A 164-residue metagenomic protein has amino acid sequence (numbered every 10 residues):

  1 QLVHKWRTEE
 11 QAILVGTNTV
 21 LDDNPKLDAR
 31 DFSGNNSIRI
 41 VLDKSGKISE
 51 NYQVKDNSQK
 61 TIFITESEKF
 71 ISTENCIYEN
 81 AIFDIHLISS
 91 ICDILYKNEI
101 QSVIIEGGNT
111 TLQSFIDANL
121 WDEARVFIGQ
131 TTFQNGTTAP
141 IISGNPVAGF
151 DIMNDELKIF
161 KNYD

Functional and structural regions predicted by a protein language model:
Q1-D164: Enzymes that bind and transform nitrogen-containing heteroaromatic metabolites
